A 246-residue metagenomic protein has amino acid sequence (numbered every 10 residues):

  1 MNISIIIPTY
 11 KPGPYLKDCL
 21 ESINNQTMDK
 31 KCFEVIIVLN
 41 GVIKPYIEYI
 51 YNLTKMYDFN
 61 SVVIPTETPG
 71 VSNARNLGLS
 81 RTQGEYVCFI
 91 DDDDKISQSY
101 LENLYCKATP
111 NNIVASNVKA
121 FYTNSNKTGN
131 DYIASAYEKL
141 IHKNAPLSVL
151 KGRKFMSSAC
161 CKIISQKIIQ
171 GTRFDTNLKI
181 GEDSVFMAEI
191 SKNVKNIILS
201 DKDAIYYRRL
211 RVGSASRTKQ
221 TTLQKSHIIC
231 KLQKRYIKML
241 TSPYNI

Functional and structural regions predicted by a protein language model:
N2-S4, S22, E34, V185: Cell-envelope/extracellular polymer assembly enzymes that use nucleotide-activated donors
I3-Y15, C19, Q26, V38-N40: A conserved hydrophobic helix/loop-capping motif in glycosyltransferases and polysaccharide synthases
L20-P65: Acidic donor-binding segment of Leloir-type glycosyltransferases
F59, S97-I168: Flexible acidic/His/Gly-enriched loops in nucleotide-sugar-dependent glycosyltransferase catalytic domains
T66-T82: Glycine-rich, basic loop-to-helix element that forms the pyrophosphate-binding segment of sugar-nucleotide handling
V87: Short aromatic/hydrophobic "clamp" motif used to bind/position activated sugar donors
N144-Q220: Conserved nucleotide-sugar donor-binding catalytic segment
A204-R211, R217-Y244: Catalytic core of nucleotide-sugar-dependent glycosyltransferases
